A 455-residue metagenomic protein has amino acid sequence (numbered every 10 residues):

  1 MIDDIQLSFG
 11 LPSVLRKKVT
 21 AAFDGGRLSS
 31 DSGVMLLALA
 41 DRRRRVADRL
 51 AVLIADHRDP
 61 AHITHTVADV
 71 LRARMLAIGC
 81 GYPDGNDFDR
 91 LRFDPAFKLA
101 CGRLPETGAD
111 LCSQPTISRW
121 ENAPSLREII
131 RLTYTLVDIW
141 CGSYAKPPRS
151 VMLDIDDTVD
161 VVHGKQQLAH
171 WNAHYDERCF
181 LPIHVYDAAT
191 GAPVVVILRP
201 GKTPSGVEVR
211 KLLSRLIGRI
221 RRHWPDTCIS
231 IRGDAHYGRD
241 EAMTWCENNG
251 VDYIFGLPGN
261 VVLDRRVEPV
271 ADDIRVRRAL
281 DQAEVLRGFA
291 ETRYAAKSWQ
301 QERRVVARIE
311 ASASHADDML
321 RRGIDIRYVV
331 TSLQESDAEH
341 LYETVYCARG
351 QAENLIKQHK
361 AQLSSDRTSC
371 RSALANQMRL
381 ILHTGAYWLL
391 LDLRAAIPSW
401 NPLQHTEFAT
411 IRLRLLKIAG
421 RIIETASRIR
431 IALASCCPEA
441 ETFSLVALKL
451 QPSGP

Functional and structural regions predicted by a protein language model:
M1-E177, L181-P204, R210-H223, I418-P455: Dynamic "connector" segments at or just before major functional cores
D4-A22, D252-A361, K449-P455: An anionic, glycine-rich sequence signature occurring as long contiguous blocks
S13-V19, L50-I54, P95-L99, W245 (+4 more regions): Short acidic (Asp/Glu) and glycine-rich catalytic loops that position anionic groups and cofactors
A40, F88, L341-M378, L382 (+1 more regions): Short amphipathic alpha-helical "interface-anchor" segments enriched in bulky aromatics
D156, D226-G238: Acidic/histidine-rich, metal-coordinating catalytic segments
M243-D252: Short, surface-exposed basic-aromatic patches at helix termini and helix-loop junctions that form
T384, L389-L433: C-terminal structured "cap/appendage" subdomains that terminate the fold
